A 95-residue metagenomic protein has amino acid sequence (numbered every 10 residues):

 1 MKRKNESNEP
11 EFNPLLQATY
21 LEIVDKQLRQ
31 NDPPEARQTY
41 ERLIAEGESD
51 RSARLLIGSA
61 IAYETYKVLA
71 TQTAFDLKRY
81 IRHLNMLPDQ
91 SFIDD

Functional and structural regions predicted by a protein language model:
M1-D95: Structure-specific DNA junction-binding interface
